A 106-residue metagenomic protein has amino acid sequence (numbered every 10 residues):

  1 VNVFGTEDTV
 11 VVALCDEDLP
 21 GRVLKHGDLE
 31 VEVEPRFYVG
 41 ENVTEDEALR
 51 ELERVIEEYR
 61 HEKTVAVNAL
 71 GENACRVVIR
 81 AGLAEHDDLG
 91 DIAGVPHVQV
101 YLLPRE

Functional and structural regions predicted by a protein language model:
V1-L70, R80, L89-I92, V98-E106: Conserved mixed alpha/beta catalytic, RNA-binding, or beta-rich assembly cores of soluble enzyme, regulatory
A74-G82: Short active-site loop/helix that positions an aromatic residue
E85-D87: Short, hinge-like loop/turn segments at secondary-structure boundaries
